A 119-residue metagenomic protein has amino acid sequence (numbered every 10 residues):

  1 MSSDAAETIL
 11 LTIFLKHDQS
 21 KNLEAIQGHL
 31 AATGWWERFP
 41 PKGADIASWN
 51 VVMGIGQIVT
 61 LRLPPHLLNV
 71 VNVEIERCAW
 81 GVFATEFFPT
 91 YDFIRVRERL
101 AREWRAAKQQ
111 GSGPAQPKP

Functional and structural regions predicted by a protein language model:
M1-P40, N50-G56, L63-N69, Y91-P119: Short S/T/G/P-rich N-terminal loop/turn motif that feeds into the first structured element of a domain
K42-W49, A84: A short linear hydrophobic-aromatic micro-motif
H66, V71-R77, V82: Short, compact, well-ordered microdomains
A79-D92: Conserved short beta-strand edge segments in small beta-sheet-based binding/regulatory domains
